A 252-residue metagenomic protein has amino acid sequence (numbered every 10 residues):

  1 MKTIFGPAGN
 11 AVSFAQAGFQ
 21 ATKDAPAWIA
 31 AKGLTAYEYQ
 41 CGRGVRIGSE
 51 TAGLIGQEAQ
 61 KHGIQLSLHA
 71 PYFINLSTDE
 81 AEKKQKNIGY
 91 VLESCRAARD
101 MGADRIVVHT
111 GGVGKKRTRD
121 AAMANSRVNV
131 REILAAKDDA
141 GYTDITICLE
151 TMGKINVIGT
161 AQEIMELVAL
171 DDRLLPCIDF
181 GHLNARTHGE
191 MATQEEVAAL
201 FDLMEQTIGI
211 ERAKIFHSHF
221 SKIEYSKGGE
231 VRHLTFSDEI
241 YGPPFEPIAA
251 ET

Functional and structural regions predicted by a protein language model:
M1-R96: N-terminal pre-domain/capping segments
T3-N10, Y37-Y39, L66-A70, I106-V108 (+3 more regions): Hydrophobic faces of well-ordered beta-strands that scaffold small-molecule active sites in alpha/beta enzyme cores
A11-S13, C41-V45, A70-I74, T110-G114 (+3 more regions): Active-site-proximal loop/turn and secondary-structure-junction residues that shape catalytic pockets, frequently
A17-A21, R46-L54, D79-Y90, R117-V128 (+3 more regions): Alpha-helix N-cap and loop-to-helix initiation/capping positions
P26-G33, I47-S67, E93-G102, L134-Y142 (+3 more regions): Acidic (Asp/Glu)-rich catalytic clusters
Q60-K61, S77-I178: Active-site acidic/histidine proton-transfer and metal-coordination neighborhood in alpha/beta enzyme cores
I74-D79, G114-T118, A185-H188, G228-G229: A short acidic, helix-capping loop that chelates divalent metal ions and anchors anionic groups
E132-E230: Acidic/histidine-rich catalytic cores of soluble enzymes
